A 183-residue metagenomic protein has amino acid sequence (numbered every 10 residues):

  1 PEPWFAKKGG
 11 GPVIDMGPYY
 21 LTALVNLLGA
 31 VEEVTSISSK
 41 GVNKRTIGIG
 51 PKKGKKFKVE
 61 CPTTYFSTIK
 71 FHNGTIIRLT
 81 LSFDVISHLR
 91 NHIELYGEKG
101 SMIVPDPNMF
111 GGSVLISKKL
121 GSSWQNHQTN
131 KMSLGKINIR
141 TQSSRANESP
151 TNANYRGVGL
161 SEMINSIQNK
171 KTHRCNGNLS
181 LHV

Functional and structural regions predicted by a protein language model:
P1-K58: Predominantly a Rossmann-like dinucleotide-binding segment in NAD(P)-dependent oxidoreductases
G11-I14, P18-V25, N154-S161, N178-L181: A structural signal for well-ordered alpha-helical segments within the folded catalytic domains of diverse enzymes
S36, R78-L81, V104-P105: Beta-strand scaffold of nucleotide-dependent catalytic cores
K40, F83, N108: Flexible, active-site-proximal loop/turn residues at the rims of small-molecule/cofactor binding pockets and catalytic
N43-C61, F66, F71, E94 (+1 more regions): C-terminal glycine/acidic-rich active-site capping loop/insertion
T80-H88: Glycine-rich phosphate/pyrophosphate-binding beta-alpha loops
